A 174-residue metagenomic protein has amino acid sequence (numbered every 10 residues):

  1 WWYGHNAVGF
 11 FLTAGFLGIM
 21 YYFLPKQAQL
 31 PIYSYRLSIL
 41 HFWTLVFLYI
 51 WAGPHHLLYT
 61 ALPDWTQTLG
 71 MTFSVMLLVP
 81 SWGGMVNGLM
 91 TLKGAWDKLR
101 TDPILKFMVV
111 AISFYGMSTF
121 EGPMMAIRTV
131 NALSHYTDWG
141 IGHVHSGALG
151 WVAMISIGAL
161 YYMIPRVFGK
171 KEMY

Functional and structural regions predicted by a protein language model:
W1, W65-T66, T137-G140: Membrane-interface segments at the starts/ends of alpha-helical transmembrane spans
Y3-K26, R36-L57, L69-T91, L105-R128 (+2 more regions): Hydrophobic cores of alpha-helical transmembrane segments in multi-pass integral membrane proteins
R100-T101: Surface-exposed, proline-enriched loop/turn segments that connect beta strands in immunoglobulin-like
I127-H135, W139: Interfacial helix-loop-helix junctions of multi-pass membrane proteins
